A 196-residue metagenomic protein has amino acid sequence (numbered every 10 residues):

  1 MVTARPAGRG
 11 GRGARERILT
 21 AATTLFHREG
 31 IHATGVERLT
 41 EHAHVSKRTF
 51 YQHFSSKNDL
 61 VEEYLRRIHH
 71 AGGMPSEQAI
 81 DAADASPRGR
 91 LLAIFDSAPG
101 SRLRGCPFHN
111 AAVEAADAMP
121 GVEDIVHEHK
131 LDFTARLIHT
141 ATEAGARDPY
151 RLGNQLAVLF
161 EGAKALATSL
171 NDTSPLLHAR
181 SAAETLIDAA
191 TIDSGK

Functional and structural regions predicted by a protein language model:
M1-E29, A33-V45, D59: Basic, helix-initiating cap at the start of DNA-binding domains
I18-F26, A98, L137, F160: Short hydrophobic clusters on alpha-helical segments that form packing/core surfaces in small helical domains
A43-F54: Short hydrophobic/aromatic patch on the recognition helix
F54, D59-I68, P75: Alpha-helical DNA-contacting segments of helix-turn-helix folds
E63, S76-R104, P149, G153-L156: Hydrophobic alpha-helical connector segments
G73, G89-L92, M119-E143, N154 (+2 more regions): Amphipathic alpha-helical packing segments from all-alpha helical-bundle domains
R90, S101-D124: Amphipathic alpha-helical segments used for helix-helix packing
R104-P107, D148-S169, H178, A182-L186: Hydrophobic alpha-helical segments that form the core of small-molecule binding pockets and/or dimer interfaces
